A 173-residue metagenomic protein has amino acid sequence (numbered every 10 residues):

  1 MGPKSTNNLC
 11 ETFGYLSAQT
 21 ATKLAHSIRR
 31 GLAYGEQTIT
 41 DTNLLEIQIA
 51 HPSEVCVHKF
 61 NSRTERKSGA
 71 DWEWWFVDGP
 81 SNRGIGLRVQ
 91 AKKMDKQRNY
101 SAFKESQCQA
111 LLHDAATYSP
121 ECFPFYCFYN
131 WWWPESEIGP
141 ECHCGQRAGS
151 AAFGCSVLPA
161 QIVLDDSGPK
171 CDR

Functional and structural regions predicted by a protein language model:
M1, E11-T20, E105-Q109, D114: Extended charged low-complexity segments that act as oligomerization/scaffolding linkers
T6-H58: Acidic-basic catalytic patches of nuclease active cores, encompassing PD-(D/E)XK and other metal-cofactor nuclease
N43, S81-N82: Gram-negative outer-membrane beta-barrel domains
I49-P52, V77-S81: Alpha-helix termini
H58-S68, V77-G79: Active-site metal-binding core of divalent-cation-utilizing nuclease and nuclease-like domains
W72, I85-K93: Conserved catalytic cores of phosphodiester-cleaving nucleases, focusing on short active-site segments
F76-D78, K93, N130: Residue-level signal for short segments within beta-strands and strand-turn junctions of well-structured beta-sheet
R98-R173: Acidic, metal/cofactor-coordinating or nucleic-acid-engaging core segments within structured domains
